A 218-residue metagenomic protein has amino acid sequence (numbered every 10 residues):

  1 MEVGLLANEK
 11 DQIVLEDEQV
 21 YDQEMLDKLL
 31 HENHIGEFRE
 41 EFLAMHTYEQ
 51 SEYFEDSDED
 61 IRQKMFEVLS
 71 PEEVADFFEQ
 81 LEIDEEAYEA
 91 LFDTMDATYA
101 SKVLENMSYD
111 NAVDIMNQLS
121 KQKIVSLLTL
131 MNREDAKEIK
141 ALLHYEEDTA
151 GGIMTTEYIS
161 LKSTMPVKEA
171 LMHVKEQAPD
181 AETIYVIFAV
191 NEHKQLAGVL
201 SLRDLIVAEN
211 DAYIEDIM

Functional and structural regions predicted by a protein language model:
E2-M218: Hydrophobic packing positions in regular secondary-structure scaffolds
